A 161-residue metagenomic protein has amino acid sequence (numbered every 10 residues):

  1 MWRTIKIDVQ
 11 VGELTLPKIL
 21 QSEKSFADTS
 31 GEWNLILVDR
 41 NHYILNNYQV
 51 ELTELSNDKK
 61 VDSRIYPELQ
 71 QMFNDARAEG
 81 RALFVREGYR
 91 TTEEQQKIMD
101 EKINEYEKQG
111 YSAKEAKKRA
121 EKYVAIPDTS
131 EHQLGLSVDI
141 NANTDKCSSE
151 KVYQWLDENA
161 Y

Functional and structural regions predicted by a protein language model:
M1-G88, T92-Y161: Extracytoplasmic cell-surface/polysaccharide-interacting catalytic and binding patches
